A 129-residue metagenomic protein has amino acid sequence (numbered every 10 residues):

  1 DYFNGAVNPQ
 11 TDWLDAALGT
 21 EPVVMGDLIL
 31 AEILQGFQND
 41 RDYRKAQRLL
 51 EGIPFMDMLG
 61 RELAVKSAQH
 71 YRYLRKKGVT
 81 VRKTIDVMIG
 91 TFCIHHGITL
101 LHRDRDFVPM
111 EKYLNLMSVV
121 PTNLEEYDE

Functional and structural regions predicted by a protein language model:
D1-M25, Q35-R48, D128: Short, well-structured N-terminal submotif of metal-dependent ribonuclease cores
P9, F55-R103: Active-site neighborhoods of divalent-metal-dependent phosphate/nucleic-acid chemistry enzymes
T11, L30, Y43-A46, A64-A68: A general structural signal for well-ordered alpha-helical segments in protein cores
G19-E21, G52-I53, K77, H96 (+1 more regions): Structured helix-beta-strand junction loops
G26-I29, R103: A secondary-structure boundary/capping signal
A31-E32, L59-K66, N123-E129: A short acidic, often aromatic-flanked loop/helix-cap motif at beta-alpha or helix-coil junctions that lines enzyme
D40-R44, L74-R75, M117-P121: Short, hinge-like loop/turn segments at secondary-structure boundaries
G90, I94-E129: Acidic, PIN/NYN-like endoribonuclease modules and their adjacent C-terminal/linker elements
